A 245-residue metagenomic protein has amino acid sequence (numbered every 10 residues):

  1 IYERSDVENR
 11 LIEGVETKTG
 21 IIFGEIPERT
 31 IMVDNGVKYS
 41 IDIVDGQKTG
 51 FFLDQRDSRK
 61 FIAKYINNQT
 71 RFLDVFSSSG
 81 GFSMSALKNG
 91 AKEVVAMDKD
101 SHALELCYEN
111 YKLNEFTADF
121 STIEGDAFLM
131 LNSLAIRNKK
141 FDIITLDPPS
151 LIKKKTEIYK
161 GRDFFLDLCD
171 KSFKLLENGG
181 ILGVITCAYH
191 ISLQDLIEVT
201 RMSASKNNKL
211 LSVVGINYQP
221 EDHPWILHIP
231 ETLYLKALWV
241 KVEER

Functional and structural regions predicted by a protein language model:
I1-F51: Non-catalytic substrate-recognition/targeting regions of SAM-dependent transferases
Q69-F76: Conserved class I S-adenosyl-L-methionine
S79-A91: Conserved SAM-binding loop of SAM-dependent methyltransferases across substrates and taxa, primarily the Class I
E93-D98: Conserved SAM-binding motif I beta-strand of class I
H102-I143: S-adenosyl-L-methionine
F116, L176-N178: Helix-to-beta-strand junctions that scaffold the AdoMet/dcAdoMet cofactor pocket in Class I SAM-dependent enzymes
D142-K171: Mobile active-site "lid"/loop adjacent to the S-adenosyl-L-methionine
I181-R245: C-terminal catalytic and target-recognition region of SAM-dependent MTase-like enzymes, primarily methyltransferases
